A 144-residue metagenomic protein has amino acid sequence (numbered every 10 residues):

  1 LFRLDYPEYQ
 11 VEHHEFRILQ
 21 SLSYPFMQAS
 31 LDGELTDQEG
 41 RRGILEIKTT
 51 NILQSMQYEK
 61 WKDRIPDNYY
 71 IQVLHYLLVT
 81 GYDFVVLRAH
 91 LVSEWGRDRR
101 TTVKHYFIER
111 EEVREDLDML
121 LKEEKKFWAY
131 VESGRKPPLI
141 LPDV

Functional and structural regions predicted by a protein language model:
L1-V144: Accessory terminal regions of nucleic-acid processing enzymes
